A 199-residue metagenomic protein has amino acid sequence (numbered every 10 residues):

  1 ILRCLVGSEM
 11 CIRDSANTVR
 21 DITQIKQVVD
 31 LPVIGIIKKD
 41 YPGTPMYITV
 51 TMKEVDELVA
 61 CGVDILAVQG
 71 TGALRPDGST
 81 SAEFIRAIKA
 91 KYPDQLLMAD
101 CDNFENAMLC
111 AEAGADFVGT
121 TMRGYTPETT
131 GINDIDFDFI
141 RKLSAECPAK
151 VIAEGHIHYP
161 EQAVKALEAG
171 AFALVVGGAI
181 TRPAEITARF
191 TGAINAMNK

Functional and structural regions predicted by a protein language model:
I1-G7, I12: Single conserved hydrophobic/aromatic residue that forms the stacking wall/gate of nucleotide- or nucleobase-binding
E9, V28, C61, A113 (+2 more regions): Structural motif
R13, P32-I34, D64-A67, L96-M98 (+3 more regions): Structural preference for beta-strand elements that scaffold enzyme active sites
S15-I34, P45-T51, G70-I88, N103-M108 (+3 more regions): Active-site-adjacent beta->alpha loops and helix N-cap segments on the catalytic face of soluble alpha/beta enzymes
V29-G43, K89-D102, E146-E154: Short beta-strand/loop segments at the ligand-binding rim of alpha/beta enzyme cores
I37-Y41, C61-R75, F117-T130, A169-R189: Glycine-rich phosphate-binding active-site loops on the catalytic face of alpha/beta enzymes
T44-L58, N103-A113, A153, I157-L174: Catalytic cores of alpha/beta
P93, G119-V176: Catalytic-face loop-and-helix region of soluble metabolic enzyme cores
